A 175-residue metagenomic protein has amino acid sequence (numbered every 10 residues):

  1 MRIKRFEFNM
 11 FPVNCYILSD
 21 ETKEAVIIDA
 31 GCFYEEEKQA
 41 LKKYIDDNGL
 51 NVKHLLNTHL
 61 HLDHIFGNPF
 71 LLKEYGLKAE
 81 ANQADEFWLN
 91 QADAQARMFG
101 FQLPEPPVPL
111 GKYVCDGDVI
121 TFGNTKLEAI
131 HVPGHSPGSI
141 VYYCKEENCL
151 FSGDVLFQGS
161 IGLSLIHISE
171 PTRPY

Functional and structural regions predicted by a protein language model:
M1-N48, V141-G153: Conserved beta-strand hairpin/beta-sheet module of binuclear metal-dependent hydrolase folds, prominently
I3, G117-C144: Core dinuclear metal-dependent hydrolase active-site scaffold
F6-F8, L103, P109-G111, H131-P133: Short Gly/Pro-enriched turn/cap motifs at secondary-structure boundaries
L18, D29, H59, L71 (+4 more regions): Divalent metal-coordination and catalytic microenvironments
A30-C32, L60, Q83-A84, G134-S136 (+3 more regions): Active-site metal-binding loops of divalent metal-dependent hydrolases
F33-K38, K42-F122: Active-site HxH/HxHxD metal-binding segment of metal-dependent hydrolases
W88-A92, G159-L165: A short acidic, helix-capping loop that chelates divalent metal ions and anchors anionic groups
I166-Y175: Single conserved hydrophobic/aromatic residue that forms the stacking wall/gate of nucleotide- or nucleobase-binding
